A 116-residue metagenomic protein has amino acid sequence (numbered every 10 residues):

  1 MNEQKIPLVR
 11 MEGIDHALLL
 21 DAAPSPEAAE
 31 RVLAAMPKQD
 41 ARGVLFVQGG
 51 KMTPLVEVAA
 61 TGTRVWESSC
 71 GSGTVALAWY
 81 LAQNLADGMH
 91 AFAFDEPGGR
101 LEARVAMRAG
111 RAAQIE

Functional and structural regions predicted by a protein language model:
M1-S69, A76-E116: Active-site proximal loop and beta-alpha junction motif in alpha/beta enzyme cores
